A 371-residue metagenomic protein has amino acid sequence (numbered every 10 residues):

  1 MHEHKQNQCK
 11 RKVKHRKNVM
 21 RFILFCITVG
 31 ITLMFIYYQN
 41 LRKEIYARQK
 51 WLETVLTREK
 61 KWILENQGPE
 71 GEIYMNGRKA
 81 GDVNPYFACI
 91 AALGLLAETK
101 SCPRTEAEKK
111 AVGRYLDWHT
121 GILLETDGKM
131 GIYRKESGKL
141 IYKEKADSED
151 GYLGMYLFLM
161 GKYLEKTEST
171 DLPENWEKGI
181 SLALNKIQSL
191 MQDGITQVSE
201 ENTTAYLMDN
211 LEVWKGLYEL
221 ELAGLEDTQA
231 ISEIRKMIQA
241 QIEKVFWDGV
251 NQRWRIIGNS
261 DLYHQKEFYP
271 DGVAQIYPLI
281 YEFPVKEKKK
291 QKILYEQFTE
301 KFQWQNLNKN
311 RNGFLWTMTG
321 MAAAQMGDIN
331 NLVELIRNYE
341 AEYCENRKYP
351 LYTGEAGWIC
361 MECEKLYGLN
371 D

Functional and structural regions predicted by a protein language model:
Q8-I27: N-terminal Sec-pathway targeting helices
T28-Y38: Hydrophobic alpha-helical membrane-insertion segments, chiefly the h-region of N-terminal signal peptides
N40-I90, A97-S137, E174-Q188, Q241-D248 (+1 more regions): Low-complexity, Ser/Thr/Pro/Gly-enriched N-terminal "stalk/linker" regions
T54-K60, E70-Y86, A146-D150, E174 (+4 more regions): Extended ligand-binding clefts on enzyme/binding-domain cores
L56, G68, Y74-V83, L124-K145 (+3 more regions): CBM-like carbohydrate-recognition segments
I63, E98, V112-Y115, H119 (+9 more regions): Alpha-helical solenoid scaffolds that mediate protein-protein interactions, centered on TPR/SEL1-like repeats but also
C89-E106, G154-L172, E212-D227, A274-E287 (+2 more regions): Well-ordered alpha-helical scaffold segments within catalytic/enzyme domains
K110-R114, W118-L211: Extended ligand-binding groove/face enriched in aromatic
